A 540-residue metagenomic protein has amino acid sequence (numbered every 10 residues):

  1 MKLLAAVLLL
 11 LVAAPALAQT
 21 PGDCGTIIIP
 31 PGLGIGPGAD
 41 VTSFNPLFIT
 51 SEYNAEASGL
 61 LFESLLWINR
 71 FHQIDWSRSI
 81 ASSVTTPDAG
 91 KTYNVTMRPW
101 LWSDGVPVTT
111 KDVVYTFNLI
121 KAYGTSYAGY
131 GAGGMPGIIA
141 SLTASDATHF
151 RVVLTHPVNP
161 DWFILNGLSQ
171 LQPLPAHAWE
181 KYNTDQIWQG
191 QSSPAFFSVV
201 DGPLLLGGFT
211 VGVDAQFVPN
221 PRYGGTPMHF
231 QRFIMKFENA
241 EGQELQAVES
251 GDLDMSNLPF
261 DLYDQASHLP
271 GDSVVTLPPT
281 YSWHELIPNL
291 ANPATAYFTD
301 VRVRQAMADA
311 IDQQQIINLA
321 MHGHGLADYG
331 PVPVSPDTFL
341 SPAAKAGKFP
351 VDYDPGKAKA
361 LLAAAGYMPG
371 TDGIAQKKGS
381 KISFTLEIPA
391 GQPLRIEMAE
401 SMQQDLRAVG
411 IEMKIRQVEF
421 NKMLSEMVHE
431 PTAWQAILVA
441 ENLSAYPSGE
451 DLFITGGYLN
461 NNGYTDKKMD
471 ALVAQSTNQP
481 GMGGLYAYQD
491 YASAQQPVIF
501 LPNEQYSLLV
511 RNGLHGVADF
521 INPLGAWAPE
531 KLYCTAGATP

Functional and structural regions predicted by a protein language model:
G22, I28, Y130-N183: Surface-exposed binding/hinge segments that line and control ligand-binding clefts or catalytic entry sites
D23-P37, S82, T92-M97, V113-F117 (+6 more regions): Short, well-ordered beta-strand elements
I28, T109-T116, A147-V153, P157 (+9 more regions): Alpha-helical secondary-structure segments
P30-D88, N118, V199-V200: N-terminal lobe/hinge region of extracytoplasmic solute-binding protein
P31, T210-D214, P219, W283 (+4 more regions): Detector for C-terminal structural segments
N69-F71, S169-M228, R232, P355-G356 (+1 more regions): Gly/Pro-rich hinge or "lid" segments in bacterial periplasmic/extracellular proteins
S82-S126, S145, R151-V153, E244-A247 (+1 more regions): Aromatic- and charge-enriched surface segment that lines or borders ligand/interaction sites
S192, N220-A266, E400, E412-K414 (+1 more regions): Ligand-site clamp/hinge motif
